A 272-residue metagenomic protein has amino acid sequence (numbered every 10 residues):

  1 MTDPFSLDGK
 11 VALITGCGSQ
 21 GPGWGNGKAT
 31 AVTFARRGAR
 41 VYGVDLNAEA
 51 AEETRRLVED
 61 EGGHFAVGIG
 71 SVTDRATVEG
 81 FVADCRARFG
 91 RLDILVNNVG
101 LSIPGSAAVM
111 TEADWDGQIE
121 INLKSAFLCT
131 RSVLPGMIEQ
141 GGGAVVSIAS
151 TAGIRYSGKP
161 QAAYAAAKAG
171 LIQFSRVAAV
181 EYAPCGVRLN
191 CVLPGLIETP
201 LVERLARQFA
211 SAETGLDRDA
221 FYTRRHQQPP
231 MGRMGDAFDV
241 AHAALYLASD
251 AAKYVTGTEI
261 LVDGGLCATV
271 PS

Functional and structural regions predicted by a protein language model:
T2-D3, R155, R233, A244-L245 (+1 more regions): Short C-terminal tail/terminal secondary-structure segment of NAD(P)H-dependent dehydrogenase/reductase domains
P4, D8-Y42: Canonical Rossmann dinucleotide-binding motif of NAD(H)/NADP(H)-dependent dehydrogenases/reductases, specifically
S106-A107, D114-I119, R225: Substrate-binding pocket helix/loop in short-chain dehydrogenase/reductase
T130, A167, S175: Active-site helix of classical SDR
P135, V180-E181, K253: Alpha-helical segment proximal to the catalytic Tyr-Lys
S150: Residue(s) in the substrate-gating loop at a strand-loop-helix junction that position the organic substrate next
A183, R188, V255-G257: Short, small/polar-rich loop/turn modules that mediate ligand/substrate recognition or access, typified
